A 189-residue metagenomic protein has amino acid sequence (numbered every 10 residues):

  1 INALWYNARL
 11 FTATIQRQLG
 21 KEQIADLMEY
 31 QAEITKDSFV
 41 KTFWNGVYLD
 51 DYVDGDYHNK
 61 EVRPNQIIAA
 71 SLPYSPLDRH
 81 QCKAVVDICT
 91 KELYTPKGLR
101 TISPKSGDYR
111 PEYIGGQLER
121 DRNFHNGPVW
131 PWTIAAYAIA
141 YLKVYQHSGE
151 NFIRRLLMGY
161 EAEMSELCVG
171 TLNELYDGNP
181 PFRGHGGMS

Functional and structural regions predicted by a protein language model:
I1-L4, N65-Q66, V129-Y137: Catalytic-loop motifs flanking and including active-site residues across diverse enzymes
L4-S106, R110-E112, A162-S189: Catalytic cores of carbohydrate-active enzymes
V47-D50, Q117, E150-N151: A short linear-motif detector with a strong N-terminal bias
Y52-D54, Y109, G115-Q117, R122 (+1 more regions): Sparse, context-dependent recognition of short Cys/His-centered cofactor- or disulfide-binding micro-motifs
N65-L77, V86, A138-H147, I153 (+1 more regions): Alpha-helical support elements that line or immediately flank enzyme active sites and cofactor-binding pockets
E112-G149: C-terminal substrate/ligand-recognition segments
N126-V129, F152, E161, D177-P180: Extended polysaccharide-engagement surfaces of secreted carbohydrate-active enzymes
W132-A136, N151-G159, L167-T171: Short amphipathic alpha-helical segments
